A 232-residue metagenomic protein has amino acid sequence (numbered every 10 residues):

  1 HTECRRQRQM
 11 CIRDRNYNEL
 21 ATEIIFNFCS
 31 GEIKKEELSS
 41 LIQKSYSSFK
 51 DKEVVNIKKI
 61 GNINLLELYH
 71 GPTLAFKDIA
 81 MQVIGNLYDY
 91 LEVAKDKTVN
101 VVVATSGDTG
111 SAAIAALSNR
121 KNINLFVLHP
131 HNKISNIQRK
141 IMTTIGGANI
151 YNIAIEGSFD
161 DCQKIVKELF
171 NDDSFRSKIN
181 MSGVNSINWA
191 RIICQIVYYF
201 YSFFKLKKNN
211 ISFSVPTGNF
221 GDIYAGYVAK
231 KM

Functional and structural regions predicted by a protein language model:
H1-I12: Single conserved hydrophobic/aromatic residue that forms the stacking wall/gate of nucleotide- or nucleobase-binding
C29-Y69: Anion-binding (especially nucleotide phosphate/pyrophosphate-binding) glycine-rich loop and adjoining beta-alpha core
N64-N119: Well-ordered mid-protein domain cores that form the structural environment of catalytic cofactors
L74-F76, V101-S106, E156, V184-I192 (+1 more regions): Active-site nucleophile and cofactor-binding loops and adjacent substrate-binding regions of central metabolic enzymes
N86-L91, I114-K121, Y201-L206, A225-M232: Alpha-helix C-terminal capping segments
A112-S118, N136-M142, K164-V166, Y224-V228: Short acidic, glycine/serine/threonine-rich loops at helix termini
L128-L206: Small/polar-residue-rich loop-to-helix segments that shape phosphate-bearing ligand pockets
I211, V215-M232: A conserved active-site cap/scaffold subdomain adjacent to cofactor or substrate pockets
